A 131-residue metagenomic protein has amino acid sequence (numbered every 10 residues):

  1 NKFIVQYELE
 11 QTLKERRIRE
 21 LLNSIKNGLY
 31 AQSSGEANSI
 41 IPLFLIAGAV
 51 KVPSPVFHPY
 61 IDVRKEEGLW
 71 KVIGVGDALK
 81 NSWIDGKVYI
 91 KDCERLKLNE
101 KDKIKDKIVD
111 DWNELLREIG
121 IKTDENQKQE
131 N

Functional and structural regions predicted by a protein language model:
N1-N131: Basic polyanion-binding and macromolecular-assembly surfaces
